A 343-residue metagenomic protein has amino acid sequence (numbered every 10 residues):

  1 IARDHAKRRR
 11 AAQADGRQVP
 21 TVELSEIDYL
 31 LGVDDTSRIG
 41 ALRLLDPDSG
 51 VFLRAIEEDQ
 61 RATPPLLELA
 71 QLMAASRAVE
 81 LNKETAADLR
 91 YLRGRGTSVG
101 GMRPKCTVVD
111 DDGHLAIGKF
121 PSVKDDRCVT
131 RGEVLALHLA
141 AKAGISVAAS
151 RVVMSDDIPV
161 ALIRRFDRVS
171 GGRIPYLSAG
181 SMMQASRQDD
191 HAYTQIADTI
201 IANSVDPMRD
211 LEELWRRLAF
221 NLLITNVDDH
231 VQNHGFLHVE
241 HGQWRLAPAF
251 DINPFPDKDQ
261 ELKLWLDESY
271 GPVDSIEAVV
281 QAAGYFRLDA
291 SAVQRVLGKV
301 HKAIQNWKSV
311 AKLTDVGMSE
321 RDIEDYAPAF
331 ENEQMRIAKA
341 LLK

Functional and structural regions predicted by a protein language model:
I1-V231, G235-K343: Phosphate/dinucleotide-binding and metal-coordinating scaffold of catalytic cores in nucleotide-dependent enzymes
